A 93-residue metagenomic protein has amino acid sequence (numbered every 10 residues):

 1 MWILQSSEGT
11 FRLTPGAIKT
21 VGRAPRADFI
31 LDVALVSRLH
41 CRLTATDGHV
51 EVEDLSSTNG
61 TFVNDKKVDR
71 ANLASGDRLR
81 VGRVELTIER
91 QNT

Functional and structural regions predicted by a protein language model:
M1-A34, T44, A74, E85-T87 (+1 more regions): Intrinsically disordered, low-complexity acidic Ser/Thr-rich regulatory segments
F11, V21, S37, E51 (+2 more regions): C-terminal boundary/linker segments immediately following FHA domains
T46-H49: Short, conserved beta-turn/loop elements at beta-strand boundaries and strand-helix junctions
